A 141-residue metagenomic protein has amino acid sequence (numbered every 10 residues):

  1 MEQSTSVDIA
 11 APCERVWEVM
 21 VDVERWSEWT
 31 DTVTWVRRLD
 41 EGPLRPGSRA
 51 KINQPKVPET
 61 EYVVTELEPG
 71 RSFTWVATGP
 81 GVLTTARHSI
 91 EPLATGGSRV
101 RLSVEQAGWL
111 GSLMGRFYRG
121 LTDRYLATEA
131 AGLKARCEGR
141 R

Functional and structural regions predicted by a protein language model:
M1-E41: Hydrophobic ligand-binding cavity/cleft-lining segments
E2-S4, V57-Y62, V82-R87: Short, surface-exposed coil-to-beta transition loops
S6-A10, R37, K51-N53, V63 (+1 more regions): Generic structural detector for well-ordered beta-strands
C13-E14, E41, T65-G70, S89-R99 (+1 more regions): A short, structured loop/turn motif at beta-sheet edges
V36-R38, K134-R141: Short, highly charged C-terminal tails/helix-capping segments
S48-P55, F73-G79: Short beta-strand segments that buttress and anchor functional surface loops
T60-T65, F73-V76: Helix-adjacent hinge/juxtasegments
V76-T128, L133-A135: Beta-strand/loop substructures that line and gate deep hydrophobic ligand-binding cavities in soluble
